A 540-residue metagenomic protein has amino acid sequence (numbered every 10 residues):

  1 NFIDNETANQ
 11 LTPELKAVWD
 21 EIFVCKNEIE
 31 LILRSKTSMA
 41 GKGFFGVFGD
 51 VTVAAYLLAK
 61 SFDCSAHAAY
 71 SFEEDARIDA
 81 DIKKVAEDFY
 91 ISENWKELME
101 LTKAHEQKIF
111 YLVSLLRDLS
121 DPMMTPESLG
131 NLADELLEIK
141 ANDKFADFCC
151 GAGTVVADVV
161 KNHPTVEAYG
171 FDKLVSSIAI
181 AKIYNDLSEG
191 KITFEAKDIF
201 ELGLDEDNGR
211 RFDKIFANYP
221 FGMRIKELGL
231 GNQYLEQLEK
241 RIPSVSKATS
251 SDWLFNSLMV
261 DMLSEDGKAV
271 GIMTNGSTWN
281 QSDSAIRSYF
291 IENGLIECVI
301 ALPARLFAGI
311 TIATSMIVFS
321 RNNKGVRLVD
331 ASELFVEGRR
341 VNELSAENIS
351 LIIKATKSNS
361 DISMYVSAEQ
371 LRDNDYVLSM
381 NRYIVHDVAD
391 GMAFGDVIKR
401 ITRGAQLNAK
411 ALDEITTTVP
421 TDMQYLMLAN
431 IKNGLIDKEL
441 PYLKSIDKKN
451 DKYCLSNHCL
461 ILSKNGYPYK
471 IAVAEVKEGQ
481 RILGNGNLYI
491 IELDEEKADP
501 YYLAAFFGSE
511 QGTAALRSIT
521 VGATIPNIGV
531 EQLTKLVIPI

Functional and structural regions predicted by a protein language model:
F2-N27, R34-S120: Long recognition/docking surfaces used for binding and targeting
F2-Q10, A308-D390: Flexible, glycine-/basic-rich loop-and-beta segments that form/coincide with the SAM-dependent methyltransferase
P122-M223, D266, M273-G276, A285-R287 (+1 more regions): Conserved S-adenosyl-L-methionine
K226-Y234, L412-D447: DNA target-recognition patches
V245-F319: Conserved Class I SAM-dependent methyltransferase catalytic core
I317, N381, R481-Y489, A498 (+1 more regions): A short glycine-rich beta-alpha junction/loop motif
K357-P420, K432-L435, K535-I540: Non-catalytic DNA-recognition/assembly elements of restriction-modification systems
N450-G508: A short beta-sheet element
